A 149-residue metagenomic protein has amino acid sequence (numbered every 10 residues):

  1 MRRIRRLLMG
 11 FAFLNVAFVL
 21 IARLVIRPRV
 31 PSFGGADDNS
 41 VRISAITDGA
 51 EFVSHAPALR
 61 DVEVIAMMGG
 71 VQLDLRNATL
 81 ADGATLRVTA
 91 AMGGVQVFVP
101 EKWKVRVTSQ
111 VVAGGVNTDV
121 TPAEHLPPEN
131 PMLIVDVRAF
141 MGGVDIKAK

Functional and structural regions predicted by a protein language model:
M1-K149: Short amphipathic, positively biased membrane-proximal segments that drive organelle/inner-membrane targeting
